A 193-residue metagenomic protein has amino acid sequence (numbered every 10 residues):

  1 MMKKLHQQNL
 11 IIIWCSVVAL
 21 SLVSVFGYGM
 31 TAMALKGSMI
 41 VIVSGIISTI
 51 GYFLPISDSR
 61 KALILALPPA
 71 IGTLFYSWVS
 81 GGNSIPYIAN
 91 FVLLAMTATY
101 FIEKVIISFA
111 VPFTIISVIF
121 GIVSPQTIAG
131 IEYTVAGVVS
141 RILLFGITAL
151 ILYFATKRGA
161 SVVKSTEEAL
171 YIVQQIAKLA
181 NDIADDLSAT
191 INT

Functional and structural regions predicted by a protein language model:
M1-K4: Short, Lys/Arg-rich, polar N-terminal cytosolic tail immediately upstream of the first transmembrane signal-anchor
Q8-G82, A89-A95, F113: Hydrophobic transmembrane alpha-helices and their membrane-interface boundaries in multi-pass, membrane-anchored
W14-V23, L63-S84, A98, E103-R141 (+1 more regions): Hydrophobic transmembrane alpha-helices
P55-D58, S84, T127-I128, E132 (+2 more regions): Membrane-interfacial segments
I85-P86, Q175: Alpha-helix N-cap/helix-initiation sites
F154-T193: Long cytosolic alpha-helical coiled-coil signaling stalks of chemosensory transducers
